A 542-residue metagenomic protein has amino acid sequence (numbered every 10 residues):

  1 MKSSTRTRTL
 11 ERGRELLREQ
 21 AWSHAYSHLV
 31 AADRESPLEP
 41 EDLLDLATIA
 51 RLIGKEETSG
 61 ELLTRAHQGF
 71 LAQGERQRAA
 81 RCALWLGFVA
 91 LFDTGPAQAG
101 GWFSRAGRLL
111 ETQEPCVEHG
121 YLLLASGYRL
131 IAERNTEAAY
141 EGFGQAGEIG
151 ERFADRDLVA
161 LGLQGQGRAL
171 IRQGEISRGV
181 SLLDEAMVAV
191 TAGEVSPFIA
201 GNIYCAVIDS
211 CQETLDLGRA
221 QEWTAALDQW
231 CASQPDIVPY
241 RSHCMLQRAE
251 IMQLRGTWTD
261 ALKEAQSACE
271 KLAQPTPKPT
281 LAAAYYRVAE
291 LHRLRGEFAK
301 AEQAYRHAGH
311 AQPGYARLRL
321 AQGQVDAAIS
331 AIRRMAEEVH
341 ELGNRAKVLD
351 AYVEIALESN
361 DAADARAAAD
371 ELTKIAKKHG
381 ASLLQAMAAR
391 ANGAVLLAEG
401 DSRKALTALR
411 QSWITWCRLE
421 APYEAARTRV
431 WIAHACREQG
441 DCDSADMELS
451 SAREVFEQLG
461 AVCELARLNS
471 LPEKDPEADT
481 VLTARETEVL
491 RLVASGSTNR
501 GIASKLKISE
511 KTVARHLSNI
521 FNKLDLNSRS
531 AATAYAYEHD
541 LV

Functional and structural regions predicted by a protein language model:
M1-K2, A21, R34-L38, K55 (+20 more regions): Short coil/turn linker motifs that delimit alpha-helical repeat modules in TPR/alpha-solenoid proteins
T5-A31: Alpha-helical segment of the N-proximal tetratricopeptide repeat
R12-R18, L44-E56, A80-P96, E118-N135 (+9 more regions): Tandem amphipathic alpha-helical repeat scaffolds
Y26-R34, T64-E75, S104-E114, G144-D155 (+9 more regions): Amphipathic alpha-helical segments of tetratricopeptide repeats
D45, L62, E448, H516-N519: Residues within the DNA-recognition helix of helix-turn-helix
S382, A394, A398, K404 (+5 more regions): Linker/hinge segments immediately adjacent to helix-turn-helix/homeobox DNA-binding domains
T407, E473-N527, A531-V542: Helix-turn-helix DNA-binding segment
